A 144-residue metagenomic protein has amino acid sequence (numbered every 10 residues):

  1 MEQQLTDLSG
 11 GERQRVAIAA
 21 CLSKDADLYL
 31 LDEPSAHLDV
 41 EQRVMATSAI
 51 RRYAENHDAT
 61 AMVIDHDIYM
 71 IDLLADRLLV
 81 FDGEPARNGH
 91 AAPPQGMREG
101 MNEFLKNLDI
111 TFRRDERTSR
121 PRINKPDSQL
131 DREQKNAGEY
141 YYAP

Functional and structural regions predicted by a protein language model:
Q4, L31-P34, E41: Walker B catalytic motif
L8-V16: ABC ATPase nucleotide-binding domain "signature motif"
I18, A46: Hydrophobic anchor residue at the start of the ABC signature
D27-Y29: Hydrophobic residue in the Walker B motif beta-strand of ABC-type P-loop NTPase nucleotide-binding domains
I64-H66: H-loop/switch region of ABC-family ATPase nucleotide-binding domains
L73-V80: Conserved catalytic segment of ABC-fold P-loop ATPases
V80-P121: Conserved beta-strand-loop-alpha-helix hinge in the C-terminal portion of ABC ATPase nucleotide-binding domains
